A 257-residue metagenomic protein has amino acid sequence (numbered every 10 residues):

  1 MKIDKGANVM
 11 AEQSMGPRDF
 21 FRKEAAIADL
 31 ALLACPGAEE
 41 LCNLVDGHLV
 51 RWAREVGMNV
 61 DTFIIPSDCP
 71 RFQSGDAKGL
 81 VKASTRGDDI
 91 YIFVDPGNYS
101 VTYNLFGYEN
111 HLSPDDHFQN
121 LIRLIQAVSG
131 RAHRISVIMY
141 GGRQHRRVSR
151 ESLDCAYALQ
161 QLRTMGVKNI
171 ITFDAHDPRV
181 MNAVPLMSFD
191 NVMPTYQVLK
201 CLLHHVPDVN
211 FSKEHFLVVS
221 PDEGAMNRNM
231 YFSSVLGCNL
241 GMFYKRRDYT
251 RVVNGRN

Functional and structural regions predicted by a protein language model:
M1-N257: PRPP-associated nucleotide enzymes
